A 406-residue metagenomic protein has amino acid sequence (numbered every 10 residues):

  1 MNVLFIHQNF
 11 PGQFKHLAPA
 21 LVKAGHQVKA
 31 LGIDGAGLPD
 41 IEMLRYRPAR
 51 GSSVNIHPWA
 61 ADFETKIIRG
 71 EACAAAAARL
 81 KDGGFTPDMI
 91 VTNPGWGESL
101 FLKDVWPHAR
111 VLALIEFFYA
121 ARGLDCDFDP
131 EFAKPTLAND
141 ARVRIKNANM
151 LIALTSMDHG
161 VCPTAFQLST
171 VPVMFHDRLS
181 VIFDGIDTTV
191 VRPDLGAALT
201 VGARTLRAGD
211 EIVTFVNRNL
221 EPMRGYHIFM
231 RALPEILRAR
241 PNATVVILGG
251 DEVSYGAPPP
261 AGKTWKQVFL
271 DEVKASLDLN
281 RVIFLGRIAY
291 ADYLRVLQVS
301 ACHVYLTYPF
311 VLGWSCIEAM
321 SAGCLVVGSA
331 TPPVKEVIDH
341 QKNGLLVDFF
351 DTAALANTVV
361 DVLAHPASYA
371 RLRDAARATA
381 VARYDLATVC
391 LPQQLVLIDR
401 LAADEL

Functional and structural regions predicted by a protein language model:
R50-A60, H108-A148, T189, P193-D194 (+3 more regions): Acceptor-binding helix/loop patch of EC 2.4 sugar-transfer enzymes, predominantly nucleotide-sugar-dependent
I68, A367-D399: A charged, aromatic-enriched C-terminal amphipathic alpha-helix characteristic of glycosyltransferases across folds
F166, G185: Carbohydrate-associated surface elements
G202-R224, M230-E235, V245-V246: Conserved donor-binding/catalytic core segment of Leloir-type glycosyltransferases
V253, A257-A291: Nucleotide-activated donor-binding/catalytic signature segment of Leloir-type glycosyltransferases, i.e., the conserved
Y308: Aromatic "clamp/platform" in nucleotide-sugar-dependent glycosyltransferases that forms part of the donor/acceptor
L325-G328: Short hydrophobic beta-strand element within catalytic cores of glycosyltransferases and related nucleotide-activated
H340-Q341, L345-T352, D361-A367: Conserved acidic donor-binding segment of nucleotide-sugar-dependent glycosyltransferases
